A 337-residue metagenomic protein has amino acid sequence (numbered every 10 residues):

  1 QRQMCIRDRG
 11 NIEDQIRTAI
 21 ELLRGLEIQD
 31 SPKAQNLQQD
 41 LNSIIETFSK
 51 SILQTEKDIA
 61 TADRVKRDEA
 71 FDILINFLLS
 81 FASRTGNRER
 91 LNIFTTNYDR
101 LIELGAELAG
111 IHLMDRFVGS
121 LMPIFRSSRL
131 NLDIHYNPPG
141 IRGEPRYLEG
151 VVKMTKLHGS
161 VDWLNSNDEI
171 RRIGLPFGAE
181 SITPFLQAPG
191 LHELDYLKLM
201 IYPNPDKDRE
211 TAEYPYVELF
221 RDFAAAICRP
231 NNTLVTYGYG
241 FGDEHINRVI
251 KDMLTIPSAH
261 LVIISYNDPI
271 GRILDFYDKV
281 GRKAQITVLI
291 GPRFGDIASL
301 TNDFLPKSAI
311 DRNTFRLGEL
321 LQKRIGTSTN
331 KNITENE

Functional and structural regions predicted by a protein language model:
Q1, E107-L113, R172, K251 (+1 more regions): Short secondary-structure boundary/capping segments
Q1, T95-L101, Y239-D243: Gly/Ser/Thr-rich loops at beta-strand to alpha-helix junctions that form or flank small-molecule/cofactor-binding
R2-I6: Short, small-residue-biased leader/transition segments that mark boundaries at the very start of proteins
G10-Q38, S83-L199: Extended, H/D-rich, highly charged conserved domains that either
S49-F71, L199-Y216: Glycine-rich phosphate-binding "P-loop"
I75-R88, E144-Y147, R221-R229: A short acidic-Thr-Gly-centered motif at the start of a beta-strand
E144, D206-E337: SIR2/sirtuin-family catalytic core signature
G178-R221, A226: Flexible internal linker/loop segments at domain or repeat junctions
